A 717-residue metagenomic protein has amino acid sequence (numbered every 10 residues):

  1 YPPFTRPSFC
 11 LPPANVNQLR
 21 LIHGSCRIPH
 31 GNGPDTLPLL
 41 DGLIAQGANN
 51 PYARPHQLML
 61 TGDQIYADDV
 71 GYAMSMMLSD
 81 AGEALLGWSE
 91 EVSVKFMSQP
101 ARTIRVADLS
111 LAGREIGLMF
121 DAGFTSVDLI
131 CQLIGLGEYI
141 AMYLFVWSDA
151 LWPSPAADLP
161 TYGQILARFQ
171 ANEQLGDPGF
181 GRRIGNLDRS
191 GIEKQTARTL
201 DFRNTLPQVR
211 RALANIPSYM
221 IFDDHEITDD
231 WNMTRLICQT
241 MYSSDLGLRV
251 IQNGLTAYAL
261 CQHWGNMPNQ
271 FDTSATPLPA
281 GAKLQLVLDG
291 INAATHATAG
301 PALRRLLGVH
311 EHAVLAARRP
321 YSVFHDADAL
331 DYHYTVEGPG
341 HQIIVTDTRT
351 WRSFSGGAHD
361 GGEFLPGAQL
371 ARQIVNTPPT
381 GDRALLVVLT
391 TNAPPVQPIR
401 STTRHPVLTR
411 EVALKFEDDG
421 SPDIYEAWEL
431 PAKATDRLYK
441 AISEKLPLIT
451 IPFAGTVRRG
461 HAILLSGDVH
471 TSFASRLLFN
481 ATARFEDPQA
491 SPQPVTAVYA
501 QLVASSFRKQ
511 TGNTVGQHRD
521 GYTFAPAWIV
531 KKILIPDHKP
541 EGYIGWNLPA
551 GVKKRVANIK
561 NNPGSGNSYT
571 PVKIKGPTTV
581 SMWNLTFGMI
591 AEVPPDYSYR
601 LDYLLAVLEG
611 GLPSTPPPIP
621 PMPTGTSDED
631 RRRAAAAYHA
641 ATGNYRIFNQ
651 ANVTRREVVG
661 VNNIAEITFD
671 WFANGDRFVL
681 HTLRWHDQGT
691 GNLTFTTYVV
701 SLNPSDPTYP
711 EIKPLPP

Functional and structural regions predicted by a protein language model:
Y1-P717: Extended recognition/assembly regions associated with phosphoester-bond processing machinery
